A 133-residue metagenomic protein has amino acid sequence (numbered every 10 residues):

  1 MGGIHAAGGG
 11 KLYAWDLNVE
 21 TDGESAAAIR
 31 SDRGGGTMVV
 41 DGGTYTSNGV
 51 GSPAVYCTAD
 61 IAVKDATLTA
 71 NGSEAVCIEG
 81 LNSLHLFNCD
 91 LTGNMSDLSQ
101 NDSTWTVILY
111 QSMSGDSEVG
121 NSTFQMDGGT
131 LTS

Functional and structural regions predicted by a protein language model:
M1, H5-A26, R30-N48, V55-S73 (+2 more regions): Surface-exposed loop/turn motifs in large extracellular/passenger domains
